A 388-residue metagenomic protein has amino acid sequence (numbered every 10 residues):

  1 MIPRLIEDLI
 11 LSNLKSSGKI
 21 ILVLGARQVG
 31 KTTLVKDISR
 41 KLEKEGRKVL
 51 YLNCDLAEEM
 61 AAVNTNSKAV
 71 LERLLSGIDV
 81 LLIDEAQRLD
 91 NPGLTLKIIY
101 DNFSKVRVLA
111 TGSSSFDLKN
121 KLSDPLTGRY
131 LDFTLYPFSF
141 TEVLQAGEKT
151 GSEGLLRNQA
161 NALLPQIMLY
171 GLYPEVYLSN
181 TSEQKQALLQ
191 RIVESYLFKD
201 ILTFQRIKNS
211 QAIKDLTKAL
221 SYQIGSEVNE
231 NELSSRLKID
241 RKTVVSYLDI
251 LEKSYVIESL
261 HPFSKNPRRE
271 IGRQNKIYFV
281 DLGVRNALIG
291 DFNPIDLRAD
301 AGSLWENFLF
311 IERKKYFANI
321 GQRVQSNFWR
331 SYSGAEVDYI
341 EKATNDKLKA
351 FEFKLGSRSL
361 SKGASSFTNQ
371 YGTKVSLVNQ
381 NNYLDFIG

Functional and structural regions predicted by a protein language model:
M1-I10: N-terminal pre-P-loop "Q-motif" helix
P3, L14-T33, D37-R47, C54 (+3 more regions): A cross-kingdom feature that marks ATP-driven nucleic-acid transaction machinery
L50-G77: Short glycine-rich substrate-engagement loop in P-loop NTPases that contacts/grips substrate
L75-P92: Conserved P-loop NTPase "ATPase switch" module shared by AAA+ and STAND
L82, R107-S113, T134: Structural recognition of the conserved hydrophobic beta-strand(s) that form the central parallel beta-sheet of P-loop
Q87-L109: Conserved Walker B catalytic segment
F116-L131: Short regulatory helix/loop adjacent to the ATP-binding pocket of P-loop NTPases
T141-K314, S331: Interdomain hinge/linker elements that couple catalytic modules in large macromolecular machines
